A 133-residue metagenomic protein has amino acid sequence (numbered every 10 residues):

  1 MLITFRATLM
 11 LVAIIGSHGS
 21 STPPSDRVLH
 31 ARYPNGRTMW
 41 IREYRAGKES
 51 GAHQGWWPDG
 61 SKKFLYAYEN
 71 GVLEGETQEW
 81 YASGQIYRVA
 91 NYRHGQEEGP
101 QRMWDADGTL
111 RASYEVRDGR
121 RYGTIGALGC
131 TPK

Functional and structural regions predicted by a protein language model:
L2-K133: Glycine/tyrosine- and acidic-biased, solvent-exposed loop/turn segments at the edges of beta-strands
